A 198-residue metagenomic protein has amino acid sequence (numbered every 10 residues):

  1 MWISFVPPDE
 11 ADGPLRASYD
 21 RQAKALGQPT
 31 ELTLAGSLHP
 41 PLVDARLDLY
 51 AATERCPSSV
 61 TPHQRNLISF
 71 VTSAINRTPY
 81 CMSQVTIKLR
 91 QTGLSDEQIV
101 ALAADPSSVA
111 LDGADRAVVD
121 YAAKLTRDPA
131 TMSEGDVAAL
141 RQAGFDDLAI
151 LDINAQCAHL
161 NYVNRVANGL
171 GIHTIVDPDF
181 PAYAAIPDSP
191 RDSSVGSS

Functional and structural regions predicted by a protein language model:
M1-S198: Hydrophobic alpha-helical segments
